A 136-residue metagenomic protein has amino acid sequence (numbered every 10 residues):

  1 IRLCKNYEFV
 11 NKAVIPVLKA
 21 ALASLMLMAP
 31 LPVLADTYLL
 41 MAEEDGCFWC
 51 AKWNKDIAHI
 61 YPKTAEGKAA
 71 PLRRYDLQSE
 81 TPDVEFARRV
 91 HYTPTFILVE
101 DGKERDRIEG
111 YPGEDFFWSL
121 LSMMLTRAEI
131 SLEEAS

Functional and structural regions predicted by a protein language model:
C4-A21: Bacterial N-terminal signal peptides that target proteins for export
V33-T37: Boundary at the C-terminal end of the N-terminal hydrophobic targeting segment
A42, A65-P82: Thiol-based oxidoreductase modules, predominantly thioredoxin-like and allied folds used for disulfide exchange
E43-W49, Y92: Short pre-active-site segment immediately N-terminal to redox-active cysteine/selenocysteine motifs in thiol-based
C50-E66: Typically the conserved alpha-helix immediately C-terminal to a functionally engaged Cys/Sec in thioredoxin-like
T93-R107: A short, hydrophobic beta-strand/beta-hairpin element that forms part of a small beta-sheet core
G113-S136: Thiol-/selenol-based redox modules, centered on thioredoxin-like and closely related oxidoreductase domains
